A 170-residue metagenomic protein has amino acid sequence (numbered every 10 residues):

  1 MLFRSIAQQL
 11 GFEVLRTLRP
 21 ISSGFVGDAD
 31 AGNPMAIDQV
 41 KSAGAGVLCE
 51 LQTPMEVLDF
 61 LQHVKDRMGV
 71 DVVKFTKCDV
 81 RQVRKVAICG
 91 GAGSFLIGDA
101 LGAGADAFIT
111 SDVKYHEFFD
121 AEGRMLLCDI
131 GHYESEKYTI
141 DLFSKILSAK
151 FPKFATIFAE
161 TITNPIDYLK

Functional and structural regions predicted by a protein language model:
M1-K170: Hydrophobic structural segments
